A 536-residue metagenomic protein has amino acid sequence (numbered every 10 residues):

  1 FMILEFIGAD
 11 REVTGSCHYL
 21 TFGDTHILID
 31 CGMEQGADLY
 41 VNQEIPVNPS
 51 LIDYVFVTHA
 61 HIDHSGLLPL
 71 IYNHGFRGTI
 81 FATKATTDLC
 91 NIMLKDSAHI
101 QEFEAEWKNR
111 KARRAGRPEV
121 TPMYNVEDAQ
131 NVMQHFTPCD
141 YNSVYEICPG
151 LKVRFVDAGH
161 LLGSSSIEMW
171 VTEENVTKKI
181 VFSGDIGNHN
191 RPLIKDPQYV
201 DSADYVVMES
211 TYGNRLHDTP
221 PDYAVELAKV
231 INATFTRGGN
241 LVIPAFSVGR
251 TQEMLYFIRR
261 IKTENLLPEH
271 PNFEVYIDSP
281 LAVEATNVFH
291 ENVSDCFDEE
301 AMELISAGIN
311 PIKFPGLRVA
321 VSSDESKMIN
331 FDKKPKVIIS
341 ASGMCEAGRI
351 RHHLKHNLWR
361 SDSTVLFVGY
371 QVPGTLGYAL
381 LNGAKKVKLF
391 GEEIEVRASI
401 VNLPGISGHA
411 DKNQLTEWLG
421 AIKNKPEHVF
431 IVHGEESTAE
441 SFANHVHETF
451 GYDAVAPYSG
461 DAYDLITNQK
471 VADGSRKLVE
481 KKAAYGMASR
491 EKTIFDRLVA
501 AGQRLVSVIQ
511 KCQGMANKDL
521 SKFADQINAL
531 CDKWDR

Functional and structural regions predicted by a protein language model:
M2-F56, H61, S65, L70-E253 (+1 more regions): His/Asp/Glu-rich metal-coordinating catalytic cores of metallo-dependent phosphodiesterases/hydrolases acting on
K95-I100, E104-K108, D222-A224, F257-K262 (+4 more regions): Short secondary-structure boundary/capping segments
Q101-E106, V293-S306, V471-V499: A polyampholytic, Gly/Pro-enriched intrinsically disordered region
L151-F155, V288-C296, T416-E417, I466-L478: Short, surface-exposed amphipathic charged segments that create phosphate/polyanion-binding patches used for binding
P192-V207, V293-E300, Q371-R397: Short, compositionally biased "basic patch" segments
V230-L376, V387-K388, K423, T438 (+3 more regions): Hard-cation-handling environments
R360, E435-E480: C-terminal, active-site-flanking charged/polar segments
K388-L419: Generic long, charged, amphipathic alpha-helical segments
